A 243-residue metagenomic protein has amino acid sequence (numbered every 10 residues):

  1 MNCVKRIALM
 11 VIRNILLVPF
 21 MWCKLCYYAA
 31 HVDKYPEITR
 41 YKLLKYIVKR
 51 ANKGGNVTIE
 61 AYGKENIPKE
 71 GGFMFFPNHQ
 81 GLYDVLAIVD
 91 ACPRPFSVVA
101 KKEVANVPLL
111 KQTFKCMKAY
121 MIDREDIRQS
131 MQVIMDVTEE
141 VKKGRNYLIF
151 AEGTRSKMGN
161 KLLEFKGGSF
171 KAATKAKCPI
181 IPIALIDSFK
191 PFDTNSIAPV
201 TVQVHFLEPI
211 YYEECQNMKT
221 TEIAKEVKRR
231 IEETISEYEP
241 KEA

Functional and structural regions predicted by a protein language model:
M1-E60, Q112-T113: A transmembrane-helix-recognition feature enriched in membrane-embedded lipid enzymes and envelope glyco-/phospholipid
V4, M131-A243: Non-catalytic C-terminal accessory region of glycerolipid acyltransferases and related lyso-lipid remodeling enzymes
L25-Y28, T39-Y41, K53-G55, K69-I127: Catalytic core of membrane glycerolipid acyltransferases/transacylases, capturing the structured, soluble-facing
G54-Y62, S130-M131, I186-S188: Short gly/ser/thr-rich secondary-structure transition/capping motifs
A61, F75, V98, V204-F206: Generic preference for hydrophobic
A61, Y120-D123, Y212: Short acidic-hydrophobic, aromatic-tinged amphipathic segments that line or gate anion-handling sites
G63-P68: Glycine-rich helix-loop-beta junction characteristic of Rossmann-like nucleotide cofactor-binding loops
